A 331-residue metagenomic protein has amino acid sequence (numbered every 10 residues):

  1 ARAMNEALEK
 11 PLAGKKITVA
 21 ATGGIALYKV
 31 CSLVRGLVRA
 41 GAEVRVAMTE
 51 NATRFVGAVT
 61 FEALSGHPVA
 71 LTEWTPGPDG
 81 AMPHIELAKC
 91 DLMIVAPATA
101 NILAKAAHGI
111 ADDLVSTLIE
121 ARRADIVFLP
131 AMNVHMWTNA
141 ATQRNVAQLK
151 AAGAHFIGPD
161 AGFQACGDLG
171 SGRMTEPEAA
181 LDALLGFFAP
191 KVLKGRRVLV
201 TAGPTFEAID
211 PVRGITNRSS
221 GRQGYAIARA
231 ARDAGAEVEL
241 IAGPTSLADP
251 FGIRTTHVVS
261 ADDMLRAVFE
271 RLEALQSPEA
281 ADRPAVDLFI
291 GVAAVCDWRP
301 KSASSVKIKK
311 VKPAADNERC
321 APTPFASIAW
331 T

Functional and structural regions predicted by a protein language model:
R2-F128, N133-T331: A cross-family phosphate/adenosyl-ligand binding-site feature
